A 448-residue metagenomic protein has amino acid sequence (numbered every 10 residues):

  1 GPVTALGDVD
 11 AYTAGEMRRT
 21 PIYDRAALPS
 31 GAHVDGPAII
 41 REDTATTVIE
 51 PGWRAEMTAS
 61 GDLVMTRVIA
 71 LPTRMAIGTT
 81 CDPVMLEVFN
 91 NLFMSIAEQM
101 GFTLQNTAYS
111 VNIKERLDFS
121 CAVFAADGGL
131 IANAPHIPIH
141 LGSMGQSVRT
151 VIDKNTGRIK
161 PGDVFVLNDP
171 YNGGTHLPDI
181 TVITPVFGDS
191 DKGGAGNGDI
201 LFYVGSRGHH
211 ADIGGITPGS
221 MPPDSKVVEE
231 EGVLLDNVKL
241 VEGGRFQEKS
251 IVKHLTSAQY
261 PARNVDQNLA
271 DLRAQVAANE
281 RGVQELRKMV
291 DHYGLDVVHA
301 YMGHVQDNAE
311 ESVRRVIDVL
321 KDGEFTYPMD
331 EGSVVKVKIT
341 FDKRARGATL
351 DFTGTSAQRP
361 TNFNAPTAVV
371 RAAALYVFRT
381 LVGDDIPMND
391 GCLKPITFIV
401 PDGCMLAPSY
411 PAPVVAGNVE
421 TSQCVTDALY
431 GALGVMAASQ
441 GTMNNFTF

Functional and structural regions predicted by a protein language model:
G1-F448: C-terminal, non-catalytic interaction/recognition modules in large multi-subunit enzymes and RNPs
